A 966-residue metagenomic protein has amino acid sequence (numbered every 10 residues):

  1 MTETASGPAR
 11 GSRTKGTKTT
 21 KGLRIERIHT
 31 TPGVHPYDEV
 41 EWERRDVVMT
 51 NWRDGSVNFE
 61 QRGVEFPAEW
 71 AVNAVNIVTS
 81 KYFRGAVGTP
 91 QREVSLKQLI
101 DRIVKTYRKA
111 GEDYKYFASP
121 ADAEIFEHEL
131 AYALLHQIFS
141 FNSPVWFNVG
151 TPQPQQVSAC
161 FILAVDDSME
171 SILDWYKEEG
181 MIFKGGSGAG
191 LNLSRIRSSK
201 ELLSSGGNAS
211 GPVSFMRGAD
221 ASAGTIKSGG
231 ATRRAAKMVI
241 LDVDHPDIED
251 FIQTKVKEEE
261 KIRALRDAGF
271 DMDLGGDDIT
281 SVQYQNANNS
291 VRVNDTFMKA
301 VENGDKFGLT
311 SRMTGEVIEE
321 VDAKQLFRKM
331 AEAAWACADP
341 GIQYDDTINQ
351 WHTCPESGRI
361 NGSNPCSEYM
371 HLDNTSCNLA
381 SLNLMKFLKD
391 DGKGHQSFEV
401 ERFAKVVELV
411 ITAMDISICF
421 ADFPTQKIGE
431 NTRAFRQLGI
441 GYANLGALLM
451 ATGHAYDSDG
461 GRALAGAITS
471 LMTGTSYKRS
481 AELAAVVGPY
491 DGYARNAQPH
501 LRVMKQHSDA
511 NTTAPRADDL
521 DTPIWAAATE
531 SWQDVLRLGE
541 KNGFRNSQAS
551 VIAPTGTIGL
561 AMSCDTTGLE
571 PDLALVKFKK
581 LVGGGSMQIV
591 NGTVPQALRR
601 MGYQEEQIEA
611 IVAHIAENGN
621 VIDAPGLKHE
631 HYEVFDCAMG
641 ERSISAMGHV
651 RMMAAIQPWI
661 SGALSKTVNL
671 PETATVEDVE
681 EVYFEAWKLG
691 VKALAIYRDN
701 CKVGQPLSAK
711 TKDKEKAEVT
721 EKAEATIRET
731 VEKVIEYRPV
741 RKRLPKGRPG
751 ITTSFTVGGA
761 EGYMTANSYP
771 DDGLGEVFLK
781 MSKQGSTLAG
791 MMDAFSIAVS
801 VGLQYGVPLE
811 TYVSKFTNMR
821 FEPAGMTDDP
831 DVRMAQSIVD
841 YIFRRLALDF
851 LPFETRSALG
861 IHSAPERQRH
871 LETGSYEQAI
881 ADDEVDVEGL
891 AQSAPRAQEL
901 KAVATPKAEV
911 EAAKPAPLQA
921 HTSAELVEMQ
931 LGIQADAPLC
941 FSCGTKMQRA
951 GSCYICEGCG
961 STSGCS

Functional and structural regions predicted by a protein language model:
M1-Q804, V813, P830-V832, Q934-A937: Extended catalytic cores of very large enzyme megasubunits
P8-R13, S708-R748, R856-S942, A950: Acidic, low-complexity intrinsically disordered tails
V691, A695, A847-T855, G951: Hydrophobic alpha-helical membrane-spanning segments
G775-E776, S782-R867, E872-G874, Q878-A879: Phosphate-backbone binding interfaces of nucleic-acid-interacting proteins
C940-C943, C956-C959: Short cysteine-rich clusters marking metal-coordination/redox-active sites
R949-C953, S966: Short Cys/His-rich "knuckle" micro-motifs
G960-S966: Short Cys/His-rich micro-motifs in 6-15 aa windows
